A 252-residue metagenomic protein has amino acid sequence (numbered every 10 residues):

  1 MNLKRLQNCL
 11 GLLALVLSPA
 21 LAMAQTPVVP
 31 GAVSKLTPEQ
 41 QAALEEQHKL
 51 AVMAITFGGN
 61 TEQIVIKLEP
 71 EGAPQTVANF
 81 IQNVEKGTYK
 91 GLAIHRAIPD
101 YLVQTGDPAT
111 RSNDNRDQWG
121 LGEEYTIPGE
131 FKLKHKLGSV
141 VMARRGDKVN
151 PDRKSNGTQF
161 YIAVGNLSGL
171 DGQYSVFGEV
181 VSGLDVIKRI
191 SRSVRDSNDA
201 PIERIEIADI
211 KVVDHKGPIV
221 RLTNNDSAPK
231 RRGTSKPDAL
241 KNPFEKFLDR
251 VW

Functional and structural regions predicted by a protein language model:
N2-L6, G11, A22-W252: Cyclophilin-like peptidyl-prolyl cis-trans isomerases
L17-P19: N-terminal signal peptide c-region/cleavage motif recognized by signal peptidases
